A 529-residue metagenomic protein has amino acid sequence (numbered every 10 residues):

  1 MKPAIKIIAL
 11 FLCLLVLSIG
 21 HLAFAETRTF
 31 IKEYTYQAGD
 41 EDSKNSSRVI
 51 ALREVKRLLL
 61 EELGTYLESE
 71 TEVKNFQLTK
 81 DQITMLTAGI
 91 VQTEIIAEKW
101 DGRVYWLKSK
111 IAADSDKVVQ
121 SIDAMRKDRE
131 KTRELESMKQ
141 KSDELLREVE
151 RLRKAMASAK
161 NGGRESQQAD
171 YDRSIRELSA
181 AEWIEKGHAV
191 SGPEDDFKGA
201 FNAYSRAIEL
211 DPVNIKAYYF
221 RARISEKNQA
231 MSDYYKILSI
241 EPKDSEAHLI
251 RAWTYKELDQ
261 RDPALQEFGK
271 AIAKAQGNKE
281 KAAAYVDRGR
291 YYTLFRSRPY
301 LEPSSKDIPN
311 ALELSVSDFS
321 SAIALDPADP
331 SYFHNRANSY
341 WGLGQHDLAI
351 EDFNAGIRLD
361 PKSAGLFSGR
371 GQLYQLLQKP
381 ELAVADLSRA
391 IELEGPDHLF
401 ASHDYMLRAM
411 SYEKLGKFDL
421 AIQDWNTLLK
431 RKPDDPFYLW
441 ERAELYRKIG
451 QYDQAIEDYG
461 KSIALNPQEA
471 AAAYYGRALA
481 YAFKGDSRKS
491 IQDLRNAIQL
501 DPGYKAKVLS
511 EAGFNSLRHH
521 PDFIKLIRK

Functional and structural regions predicted by a protein language model:
I31-Q82: Short, well-ordered alpha-helical segments
D143-K154, S158, E177-L210, F220-R223 (+4 more regions): Alpha-helical segment of the N-proximal tetratricopeptide repeat
S179, N214, D244, N278-K281 (+7 more regions): Residue-level recognition of tetratricopeptide repeat
S191-G192, E226, K256, T293 (+9 more regions): Position-specific recognition of the canonical hydrophobic site in helix A of tetratricopeptide repeat
A217, A247, K281-A284, Y332 (+6 more regions): TPR alpha-solenoid repeat register
F220, I250, D287, N335 (+5 more regions): Canonical tetratricopeptide repeat
